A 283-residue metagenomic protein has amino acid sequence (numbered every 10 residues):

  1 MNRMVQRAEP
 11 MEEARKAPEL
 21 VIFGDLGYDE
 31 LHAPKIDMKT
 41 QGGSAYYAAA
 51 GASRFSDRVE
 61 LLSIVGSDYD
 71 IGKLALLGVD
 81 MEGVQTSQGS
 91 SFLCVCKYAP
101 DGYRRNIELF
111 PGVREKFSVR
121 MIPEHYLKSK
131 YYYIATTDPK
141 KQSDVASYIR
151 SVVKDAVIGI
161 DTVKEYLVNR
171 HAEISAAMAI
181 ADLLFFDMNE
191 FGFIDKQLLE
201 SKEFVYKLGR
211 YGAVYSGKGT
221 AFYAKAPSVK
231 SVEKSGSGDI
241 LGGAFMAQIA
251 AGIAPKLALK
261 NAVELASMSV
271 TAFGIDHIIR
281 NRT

Functional and structural regions predicted by a protein language model:
V5, P10-P18, K196-T283: Conserved phosphate-binding/catalytic region of the ribokinase-like
A17, Y28-K39, R54-Y133, Y148-I149 (+1 more regions): Conserved N-terminal subdomain of the carbohydrate kinase-like
E19-D25: Short, hydrophobic/glycine-enriched beta-strand segments
L20, R58-V59, M81, I158 (+2 more regions): Hydrophobic anchor at the start of a short beta-strand that flanks the dinucleotide cofactor-binding loop
G43-R54, V145-I149: Histidine-anchored nucleotide/phosphate-binding helix
A49-R58, Q248-A251: Alpha-helix C-terminal capping segments
A50, L93-K97, G212-S216: Short beta-strand scaffold segments in enzyme catalytic cores
Y131-E200, Y211-A213: Conserved beta-alpha-beta core of the PfkB/ribokinase-like small-molecule kinase fold
